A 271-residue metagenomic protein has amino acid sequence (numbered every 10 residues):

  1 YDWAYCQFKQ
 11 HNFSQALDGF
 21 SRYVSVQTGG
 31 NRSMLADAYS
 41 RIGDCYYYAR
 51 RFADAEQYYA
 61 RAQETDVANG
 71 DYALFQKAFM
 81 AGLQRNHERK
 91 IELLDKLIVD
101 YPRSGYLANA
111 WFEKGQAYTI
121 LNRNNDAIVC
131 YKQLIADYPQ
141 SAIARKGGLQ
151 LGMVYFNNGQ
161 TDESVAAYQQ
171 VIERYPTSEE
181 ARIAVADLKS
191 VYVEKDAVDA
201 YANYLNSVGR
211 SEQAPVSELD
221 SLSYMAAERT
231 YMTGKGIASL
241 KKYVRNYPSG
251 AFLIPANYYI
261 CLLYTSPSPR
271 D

Functional and structural regions predicted by a protein language model:
Y1-S266, R270: Acidic, polar-rich low-complexity tracts and alpha-helical solenoid repeat scaffolds
